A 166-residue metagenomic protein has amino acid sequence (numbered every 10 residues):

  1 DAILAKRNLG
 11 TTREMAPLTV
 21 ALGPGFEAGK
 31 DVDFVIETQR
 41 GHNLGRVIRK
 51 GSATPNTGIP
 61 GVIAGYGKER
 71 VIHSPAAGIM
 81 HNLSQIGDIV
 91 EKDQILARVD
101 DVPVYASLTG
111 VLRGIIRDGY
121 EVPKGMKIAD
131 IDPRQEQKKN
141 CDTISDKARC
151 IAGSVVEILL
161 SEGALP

Functional and structural regions predicted by a protein language model:
D1-P166: Well-ordered secondary-structure scaffolds
